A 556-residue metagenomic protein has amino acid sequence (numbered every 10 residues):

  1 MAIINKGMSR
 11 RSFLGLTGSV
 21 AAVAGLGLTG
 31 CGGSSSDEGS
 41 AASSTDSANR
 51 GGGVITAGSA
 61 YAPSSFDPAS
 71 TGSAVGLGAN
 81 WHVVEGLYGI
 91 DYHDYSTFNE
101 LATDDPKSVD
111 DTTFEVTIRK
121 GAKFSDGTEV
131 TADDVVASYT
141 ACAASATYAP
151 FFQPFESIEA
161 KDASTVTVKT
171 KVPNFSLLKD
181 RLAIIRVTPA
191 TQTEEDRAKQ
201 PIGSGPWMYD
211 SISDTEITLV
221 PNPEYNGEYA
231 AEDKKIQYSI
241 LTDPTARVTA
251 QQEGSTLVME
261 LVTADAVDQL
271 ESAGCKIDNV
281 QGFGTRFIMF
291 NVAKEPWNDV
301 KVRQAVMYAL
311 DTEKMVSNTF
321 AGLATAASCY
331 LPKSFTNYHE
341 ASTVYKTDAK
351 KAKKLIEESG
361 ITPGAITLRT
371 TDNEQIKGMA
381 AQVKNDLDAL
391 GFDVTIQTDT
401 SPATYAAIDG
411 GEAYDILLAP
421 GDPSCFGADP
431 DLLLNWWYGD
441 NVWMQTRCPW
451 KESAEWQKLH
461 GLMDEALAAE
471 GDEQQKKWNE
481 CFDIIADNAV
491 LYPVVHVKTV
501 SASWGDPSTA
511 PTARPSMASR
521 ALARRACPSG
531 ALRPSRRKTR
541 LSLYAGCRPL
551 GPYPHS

Functional and structural regions predicted by a protein language model:
G58-V109, T140, I202: N-terminal lobe/hinge region of extracytoplasmic solute-binding protein
H93, R181-A231, K235: Gly/Pro-rich hinge or "lid" segments in bacterial periplasmic/extracellular proteins
T131-S138, A163-T167, G205-P206, D233-K235 (+4 more regions): Alpha-helical secondary-structure segments
P150-A190: Surface-exposed binding/hinge segments that line and control ligand-binding clefts or catalytic entry sites
E195, E224-Q269: Ligand-site clamp/hinge motif
A321, T325-E358, E374-G378: Structural transition elements
T395-T398, P402-T404, L432-G505: Extracytoplasmic/peripheral linker and loop segments enriched in polar/acidic and small residues with frequent Thr/Pro
S501-R537: Long beta-strand-rich cores associated with HINT superfamily self-processing modules
